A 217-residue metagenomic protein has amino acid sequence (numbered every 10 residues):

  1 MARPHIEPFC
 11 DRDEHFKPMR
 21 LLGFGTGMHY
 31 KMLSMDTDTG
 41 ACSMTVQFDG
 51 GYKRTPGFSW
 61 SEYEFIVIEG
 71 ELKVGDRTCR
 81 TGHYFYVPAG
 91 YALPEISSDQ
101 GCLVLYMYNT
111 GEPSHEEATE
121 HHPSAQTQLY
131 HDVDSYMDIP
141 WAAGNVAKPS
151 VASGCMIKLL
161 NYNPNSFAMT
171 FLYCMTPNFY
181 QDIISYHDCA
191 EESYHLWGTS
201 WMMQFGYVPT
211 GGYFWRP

Functional and structural regions predicted by a protein language model:
M1-D38, E112-F167: A short, N-terminal "cap"/entry segment at the start of jelly-roll beta-barrel domains of the cupin/DSBH fold
M28, S43, E62, C155 (+2 more regions): Short coil/loop residues immediately preceding or within conserved phosphate-binding loops of NTP-utilizing enzyme
M28, T78-C79, A89-A118, C189 (+1 more regions): Ligand-binding loop in jelly-roll beta-barrel domains
H29-K31, T37-R54: Active-site-flanking structural segment that lines cofactor/substrate pockets
G40-C42, S61, I66, Q100 (+2 more regions): Residues at beta-strand starts and edge strands
A41-G50, M156, P164-Y180: Short, flexible domain-boundary/linker segments around small modular repeats
D49-Y52, F58-V74, M175-F205, P209-T210: Glycine- and acidic-residue-biased ligand/ion/polar-headgroup-sensing regions
K73-P94, W201-P217: Short acidic-glycine-tyrosine-enriched beta hairpin
